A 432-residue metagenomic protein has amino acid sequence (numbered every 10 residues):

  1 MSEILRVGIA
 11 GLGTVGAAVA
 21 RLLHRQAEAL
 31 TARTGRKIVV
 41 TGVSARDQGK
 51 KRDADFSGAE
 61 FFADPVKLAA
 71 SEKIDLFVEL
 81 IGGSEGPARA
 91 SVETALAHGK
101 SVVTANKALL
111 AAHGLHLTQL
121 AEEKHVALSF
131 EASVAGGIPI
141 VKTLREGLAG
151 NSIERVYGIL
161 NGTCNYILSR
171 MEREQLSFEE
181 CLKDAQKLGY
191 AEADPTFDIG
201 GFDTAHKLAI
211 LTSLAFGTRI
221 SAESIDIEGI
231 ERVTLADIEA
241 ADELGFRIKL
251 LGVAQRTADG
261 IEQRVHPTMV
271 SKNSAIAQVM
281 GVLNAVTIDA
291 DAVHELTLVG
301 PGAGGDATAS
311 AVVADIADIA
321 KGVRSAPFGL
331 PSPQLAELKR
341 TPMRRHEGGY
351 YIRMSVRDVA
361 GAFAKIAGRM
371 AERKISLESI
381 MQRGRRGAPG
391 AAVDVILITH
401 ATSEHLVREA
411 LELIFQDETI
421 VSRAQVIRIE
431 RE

Functional and structural regions predicted by a protein language model:
M1-H98: N-terminal glycine-/serine-/threonine-rich beta1-alpha1-beta2 phosphate-ribose binding loop of Rossmann-like
T34-K37, P195-D198, R219-I227, K249-L250 (+3 more regions): Flexible, glycine/charged-enriched surface loops at secondary-structure junctions
G83-H98, K107-R145: Rossmann-fold NAD(P)-binding glycine/threonine-rich loop
V102-V103, L377: A short hydrophobic/small-residue beta-strand
E122-D203, I210: Rossmann-like NAD(P)H-binding beta-loop-alpha module
I153-Y157, N165-L168, E172, D184 (+4 more regions): Catalytic, metal-anchored helix/loop core of enzyme active sites in primary metabolism
E180-Q278, L283-A285: Substrate-binding/catalytic subdomain of NAD(P)-dependent oxidoreductase enzymes
A311, I316-E432: A conserved regulatory-domain signal marking ACT and ACT-like small-molecule sensing domains and adjacent regulatory
